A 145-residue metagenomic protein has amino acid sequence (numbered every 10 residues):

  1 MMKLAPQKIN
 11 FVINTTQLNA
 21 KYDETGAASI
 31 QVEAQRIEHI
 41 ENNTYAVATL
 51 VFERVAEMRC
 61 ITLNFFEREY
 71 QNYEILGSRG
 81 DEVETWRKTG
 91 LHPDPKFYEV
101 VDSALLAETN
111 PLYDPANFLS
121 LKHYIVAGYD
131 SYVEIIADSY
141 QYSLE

Functional and structural regions predicted by a protein language model:
M1-E145: Surface-exposed, interaction-prone regions used to assemble/regulate multi-protein complexes
